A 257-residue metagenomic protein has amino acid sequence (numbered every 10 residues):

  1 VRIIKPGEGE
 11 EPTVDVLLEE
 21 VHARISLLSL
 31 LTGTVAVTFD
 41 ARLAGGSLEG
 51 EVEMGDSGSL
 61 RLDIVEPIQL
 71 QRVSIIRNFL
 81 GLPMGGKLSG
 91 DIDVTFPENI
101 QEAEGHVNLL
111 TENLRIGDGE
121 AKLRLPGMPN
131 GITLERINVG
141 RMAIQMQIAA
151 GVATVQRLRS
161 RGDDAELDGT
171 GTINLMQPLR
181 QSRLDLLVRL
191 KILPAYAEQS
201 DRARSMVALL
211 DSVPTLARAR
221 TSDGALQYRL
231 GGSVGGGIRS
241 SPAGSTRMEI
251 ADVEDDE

Functional and structural regions predicted by a protein language model:
I3-K5, L18-T32, F39, S47-R61 (+8 more regions): Extended lipid/amphipathic-ligand handling interfaces
I3-T13: Short, cysteine-centered beta-strand-loop-beta hairpins and adjacent loop/turn segments enriched in charged/polar
E11, L43-S47, D164: Glycine-centered tight beta-turn/hairpin loop motif at sheet-sheet or coil-to-beta transitions
V37, L60-L62, G105-V107: Transmembrane beta-strands of outer-membrane beta-barrel proteins
S47, R72-S74, R115-G117, P194-Y196: Gram-negative outer-membrane beta-barrel proteins
D56, K122-N130, M206: Flexible, surface-exposed loop regions and adjacent strand-edge segments of Gram-negative outer-membrane beta-barrel
E98-R124: Early exported N-terminus immediately downstream of N-terminal targeting peptides
L134, V139-E257: Extended terminal
